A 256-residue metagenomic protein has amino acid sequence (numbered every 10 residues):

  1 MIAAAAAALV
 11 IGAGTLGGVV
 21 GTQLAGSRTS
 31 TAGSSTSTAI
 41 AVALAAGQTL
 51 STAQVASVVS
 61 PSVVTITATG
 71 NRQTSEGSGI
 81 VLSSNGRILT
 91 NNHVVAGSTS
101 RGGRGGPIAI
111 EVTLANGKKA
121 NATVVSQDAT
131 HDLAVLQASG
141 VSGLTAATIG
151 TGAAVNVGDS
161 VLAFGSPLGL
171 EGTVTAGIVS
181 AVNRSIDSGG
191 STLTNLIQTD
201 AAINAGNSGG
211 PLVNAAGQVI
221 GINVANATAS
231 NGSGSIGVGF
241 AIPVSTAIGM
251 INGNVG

Functional and structural regions predicted by a protein language model:
M1-L9, T15: N-terminal export and membrane-targeting signals
I2, A46-A53, T67-R87, K119-N121 (+4 more regions): A conserved glycine-rich beta-strand in the N-terminal activation segment of trypsin-fold
T15-S78, S84, G249-G253: N-terminal activation segment of mature serine protease catalytic domains
R28, G70-G77, V94-I108, L144 (+4 more regions): Active-site loop architecture of trypsin-fold serine endopeptidases
L44, Q48, T151-A153, G189: Residue-level signature of the cytosolic catalytic core of signaling kinases
V64, G158, V179: Conserved hydrophobic/aromatic pocket- or pore-lining residues that grip, position, or stack substrates in active sites
V64, N85-R87, A216-Q218: Short, glycine-anchored, charge-dense loop/turn motifs used at functional sites
T69-S75, S83-G172: Conserved active-site neighborhood of the chymotrypsin/trypsin-like protease fold
